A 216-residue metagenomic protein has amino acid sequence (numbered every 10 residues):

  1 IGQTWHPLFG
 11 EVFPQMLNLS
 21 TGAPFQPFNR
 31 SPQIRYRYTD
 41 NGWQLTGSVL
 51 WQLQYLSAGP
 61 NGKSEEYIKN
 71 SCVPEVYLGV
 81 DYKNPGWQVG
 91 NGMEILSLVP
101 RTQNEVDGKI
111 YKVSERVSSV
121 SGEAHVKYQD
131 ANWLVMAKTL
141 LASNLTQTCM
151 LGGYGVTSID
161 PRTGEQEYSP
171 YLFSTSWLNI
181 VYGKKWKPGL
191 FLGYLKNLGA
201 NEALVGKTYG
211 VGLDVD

Functional and structural regions predicted by a protein language model:
I1-Q54, C72, D81-P85, Y128-A131 (+3 more regions): Outer membrane beta-barrel
L8-F13, Q54-A58, V99-T102, L145-C149: Short acidic/His/Gly/Ser-rich catalytic and metal-binding motifs that mark active-site loops of diverse hydrolases
P14, Q52, E65, S71 (+2 more regions): Outer-membrane pore/translocation modules
A23-P27, I68-K69, S114, Y168-S169: Short Gly/Pro-enriched turn/cap motifs at secondary-structure boundaries
R30-P32, C72-V76, S118-G122, S176: Residues that flank catalytic or metal-binding motifs in active/ligand-binding sites
Y38-V106: Internal metal/ion-chelating core segments
G86-G210: Detector for outer-membrane/organellar transmembrane beta-barrel domains, recognizing the amphipathic beta-strand
